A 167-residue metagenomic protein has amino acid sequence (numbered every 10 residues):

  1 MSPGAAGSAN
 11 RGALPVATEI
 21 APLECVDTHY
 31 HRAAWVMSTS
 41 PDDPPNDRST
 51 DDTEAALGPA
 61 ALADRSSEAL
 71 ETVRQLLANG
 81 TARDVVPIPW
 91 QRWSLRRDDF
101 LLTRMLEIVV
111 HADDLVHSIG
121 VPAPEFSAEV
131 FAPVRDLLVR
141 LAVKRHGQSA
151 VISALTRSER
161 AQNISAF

Functional and structural regions predicted by a protein language model:
M1-A21: Extended cationic-aromatic binding surfaces that line active-site or macromolecule-binding grooves and engage
P15-S49, E54-F167: Structured surface interface patches that mediate subunit assembly and partner/cofactor docking
